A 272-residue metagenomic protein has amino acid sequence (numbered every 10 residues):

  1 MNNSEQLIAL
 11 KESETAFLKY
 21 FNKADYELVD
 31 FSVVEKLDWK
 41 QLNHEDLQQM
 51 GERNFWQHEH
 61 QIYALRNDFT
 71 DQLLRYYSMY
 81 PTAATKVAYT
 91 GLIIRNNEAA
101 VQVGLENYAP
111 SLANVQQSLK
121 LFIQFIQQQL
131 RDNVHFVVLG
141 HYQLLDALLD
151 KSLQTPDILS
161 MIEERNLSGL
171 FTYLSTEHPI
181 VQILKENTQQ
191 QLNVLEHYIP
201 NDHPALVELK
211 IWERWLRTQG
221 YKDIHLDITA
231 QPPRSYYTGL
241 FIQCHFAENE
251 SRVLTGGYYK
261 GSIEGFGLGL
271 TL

Functional and structural regions predicted by a protein language model:
M1-L272: TRNA-recognition modules of translation machinery and tRNA-sensing kinases, especially anticodon-binding
